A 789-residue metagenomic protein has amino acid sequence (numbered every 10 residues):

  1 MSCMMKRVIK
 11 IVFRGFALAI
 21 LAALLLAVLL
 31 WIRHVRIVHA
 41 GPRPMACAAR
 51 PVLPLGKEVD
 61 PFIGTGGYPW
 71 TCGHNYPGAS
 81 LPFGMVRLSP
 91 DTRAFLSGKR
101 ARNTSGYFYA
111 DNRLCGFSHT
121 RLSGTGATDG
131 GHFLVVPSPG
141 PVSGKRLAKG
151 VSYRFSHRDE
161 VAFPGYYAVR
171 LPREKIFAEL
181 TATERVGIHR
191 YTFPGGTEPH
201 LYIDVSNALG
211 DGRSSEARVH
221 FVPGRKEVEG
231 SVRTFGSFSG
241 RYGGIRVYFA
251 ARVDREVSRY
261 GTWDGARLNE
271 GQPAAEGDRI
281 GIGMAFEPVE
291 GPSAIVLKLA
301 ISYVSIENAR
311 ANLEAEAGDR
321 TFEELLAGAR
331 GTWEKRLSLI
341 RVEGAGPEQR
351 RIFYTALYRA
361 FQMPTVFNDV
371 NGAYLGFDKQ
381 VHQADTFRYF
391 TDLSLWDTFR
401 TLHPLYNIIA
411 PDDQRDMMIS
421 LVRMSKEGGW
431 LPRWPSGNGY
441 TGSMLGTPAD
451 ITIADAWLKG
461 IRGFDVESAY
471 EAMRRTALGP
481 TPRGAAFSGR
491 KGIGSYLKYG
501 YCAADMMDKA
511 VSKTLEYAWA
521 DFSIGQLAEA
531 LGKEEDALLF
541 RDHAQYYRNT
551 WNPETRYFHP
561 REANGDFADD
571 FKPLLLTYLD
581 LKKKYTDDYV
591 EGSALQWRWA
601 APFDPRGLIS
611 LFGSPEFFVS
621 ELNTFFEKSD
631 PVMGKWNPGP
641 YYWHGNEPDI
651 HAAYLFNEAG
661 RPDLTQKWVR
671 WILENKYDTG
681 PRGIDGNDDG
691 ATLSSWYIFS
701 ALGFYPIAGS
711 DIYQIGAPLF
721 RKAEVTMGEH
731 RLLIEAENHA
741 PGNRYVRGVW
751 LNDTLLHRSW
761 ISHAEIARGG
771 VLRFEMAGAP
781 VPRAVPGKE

Functional and structural regions predicted by a protein language model:
C3-L21: N-terminal Sec-pathway targeting helices
A23-G41: Membrane-interface motif at the C-terminal end of an N-terminal transmembrane signal
G41-H403, N407-I451, W457-L515, S523-N549 (+9 more regions): Accessory carbohydrate-recognition regions in carbohydrate-active enzymes
A520: ATP-dependent phospho-/nucleotidyl transfer catalytic cores
